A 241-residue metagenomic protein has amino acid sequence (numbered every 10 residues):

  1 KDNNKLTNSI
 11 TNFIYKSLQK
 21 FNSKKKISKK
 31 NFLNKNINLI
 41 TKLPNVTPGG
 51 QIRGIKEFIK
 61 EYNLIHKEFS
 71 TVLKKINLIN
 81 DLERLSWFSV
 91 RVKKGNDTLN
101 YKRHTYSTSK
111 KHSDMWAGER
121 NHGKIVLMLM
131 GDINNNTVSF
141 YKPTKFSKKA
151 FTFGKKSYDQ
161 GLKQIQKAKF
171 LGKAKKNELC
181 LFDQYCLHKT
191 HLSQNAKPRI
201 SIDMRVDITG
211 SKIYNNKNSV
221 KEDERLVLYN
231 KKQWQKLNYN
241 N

Functional and structural regions predicted by a protein language model:
K1, D81-R91, I125-L129, T137-Y141 (+2 more regions): A structural signal for short, well-ordered beta-strand segments and their strand-loop junctions that often border
K1-I79: N-terminal auxiliary "cap/dimerization" subdomain that precedes the catalytic jelly-roll/cupin core of mononuclear
L73-K110, A117-E119: Short N-terminal edge-element motif at the start of the domain
R84, R120-H122, A196-P198: A short, structural micro-pattern
S89-N96, M115-A117, M128-D132, K142-K145 (+2 more regions): Short, flexible loop/turn elements at secondary-structure junctions
L99, N135-T137, S211-I213: Intrinsically disordered, low-complexity acidic/polar segments
T105-A174: Catalytic core of non-heme Fe(II) oxygenases with the double-stranded beta-helix
K145-N241: Conserved double-stranded beta-helix
